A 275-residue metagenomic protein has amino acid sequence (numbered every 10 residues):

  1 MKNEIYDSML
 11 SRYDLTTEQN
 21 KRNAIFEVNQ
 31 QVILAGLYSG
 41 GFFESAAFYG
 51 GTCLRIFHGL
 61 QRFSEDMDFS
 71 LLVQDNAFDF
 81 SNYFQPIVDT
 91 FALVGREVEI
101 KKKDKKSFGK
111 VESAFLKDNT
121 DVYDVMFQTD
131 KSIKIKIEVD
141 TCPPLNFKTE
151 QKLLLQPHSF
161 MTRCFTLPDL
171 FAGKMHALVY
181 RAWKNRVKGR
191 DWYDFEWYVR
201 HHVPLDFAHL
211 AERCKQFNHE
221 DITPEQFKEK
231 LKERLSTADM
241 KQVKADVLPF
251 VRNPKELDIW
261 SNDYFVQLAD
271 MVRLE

Functional and structural regions predicted by a protein language model:
M1-Q31, G36-A46, F57, L72-E275: Structured mid-to-C-terminal alpha-helical surface segments
Y49-T52: Glycine-rich beta-strand-to-loop/alpha-helix junction loops that act as flexible
R55-F63: Short glycine-biased active-site loop of nucleotidyltransferases that positions the nucleotide triphosphate and helps
